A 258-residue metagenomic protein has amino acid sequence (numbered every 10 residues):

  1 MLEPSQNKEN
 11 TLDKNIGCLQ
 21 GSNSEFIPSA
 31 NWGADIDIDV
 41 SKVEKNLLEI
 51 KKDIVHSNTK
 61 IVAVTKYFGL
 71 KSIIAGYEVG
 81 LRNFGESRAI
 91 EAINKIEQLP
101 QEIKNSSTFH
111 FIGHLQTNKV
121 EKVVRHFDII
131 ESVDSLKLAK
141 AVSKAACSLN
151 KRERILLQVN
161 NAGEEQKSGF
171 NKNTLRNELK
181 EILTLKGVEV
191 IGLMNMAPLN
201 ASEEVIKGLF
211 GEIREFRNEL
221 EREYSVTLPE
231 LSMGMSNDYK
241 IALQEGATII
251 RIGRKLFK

Functional and structural regions predicted by a protein language model:
L2, D13-F216, L220-N237, L243-E245: Conserved alpha/beta-domain cores
S5, N10-T11: Targeting/processing segments of secretory and organellar proteins
E131, A247-K258: Gly/Pro- and small hydrophobic-enriched strand-loop and loop-to-helix capping segments that sit at the rims
S236-K240, K255-K258: A short, acidic, flexible beta-alpha connecting loop/helix-capping segment that sits on the rim of active
